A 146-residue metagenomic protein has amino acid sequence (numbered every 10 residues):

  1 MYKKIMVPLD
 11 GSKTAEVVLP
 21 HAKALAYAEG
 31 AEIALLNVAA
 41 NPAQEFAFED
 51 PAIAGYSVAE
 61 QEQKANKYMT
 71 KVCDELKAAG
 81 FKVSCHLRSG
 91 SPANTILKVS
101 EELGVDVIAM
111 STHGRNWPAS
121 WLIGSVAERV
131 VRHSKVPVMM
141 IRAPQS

Functional and structural regions predicted by a protein language model:
M1-A52, K77, S84, S146: Small/aliphatic-rich secondary-structure junction motif
V7, I33-L35, Y68, V107-S111 (+1 more regions): Short, structured motif recognition centered on aromatic/hydrophobic residues
A31-E32, F81, V105, V136: Short glycine/serine/threonine/alanine-rich loop segments
P51-A54, E102-G104, V126-A127: Short, hinge-like loop/turn segments at secondary-structure boundaries
I53-K67: A short acidic, glycine-rich active-site loop that binds or catalyzes chemistry on phosphate/adenosine moieties
D74-I108, Q145-S146: Structural beta-alpha unit
V107-R129, A143: Glycine-rich, Arg-bearing micro-motifs that act as flexible, cationic patches
V126, S134-K135: Short, structured coil segments at secondary-structure junctions
